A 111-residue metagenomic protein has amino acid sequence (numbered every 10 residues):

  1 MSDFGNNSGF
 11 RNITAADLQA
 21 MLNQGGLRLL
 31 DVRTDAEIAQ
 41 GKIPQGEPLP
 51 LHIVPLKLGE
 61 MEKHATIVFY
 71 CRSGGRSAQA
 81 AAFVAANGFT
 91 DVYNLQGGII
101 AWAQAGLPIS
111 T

Functional and structural regions predicted by a protein language model:
M1-R28, D35-T66, G75-T111: Rhodanese-like catalytic fold shared by cysteine-dependent sulfurtransferases and DSP/PTP-type phosphatases
Y70: Short, surface-exposed ligand- or partner-binding patches at beta-edge/loop junctions that are enriched in aromatics
